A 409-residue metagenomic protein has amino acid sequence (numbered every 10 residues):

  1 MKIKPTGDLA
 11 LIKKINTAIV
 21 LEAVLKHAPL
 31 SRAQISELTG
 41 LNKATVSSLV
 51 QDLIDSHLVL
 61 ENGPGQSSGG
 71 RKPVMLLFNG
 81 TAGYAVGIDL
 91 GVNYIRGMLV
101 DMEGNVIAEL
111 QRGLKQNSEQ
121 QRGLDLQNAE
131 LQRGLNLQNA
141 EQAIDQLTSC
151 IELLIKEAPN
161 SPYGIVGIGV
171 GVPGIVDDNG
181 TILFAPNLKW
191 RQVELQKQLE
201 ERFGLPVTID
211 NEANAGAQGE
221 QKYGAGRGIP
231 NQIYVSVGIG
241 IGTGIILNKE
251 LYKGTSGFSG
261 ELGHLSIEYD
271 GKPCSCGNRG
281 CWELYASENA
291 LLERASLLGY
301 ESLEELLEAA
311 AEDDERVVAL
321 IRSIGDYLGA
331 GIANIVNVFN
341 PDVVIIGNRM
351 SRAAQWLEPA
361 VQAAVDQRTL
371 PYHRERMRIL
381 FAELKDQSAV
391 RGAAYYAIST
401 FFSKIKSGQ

Functional and structural regions predicted by a protein language model:
M1-G123, Q127-G164, F203, Y269-P273 (+1 more regions): ATP-binding/phosphotransfer module of carbohydrate and carboxylate kinases, centering on a glycine-rich
I88-L90, M102, V166-L284, N289-L292 (+2 more regions): Phosphate-binding/catalytic loop of phosphoryl-transfer enzymes
